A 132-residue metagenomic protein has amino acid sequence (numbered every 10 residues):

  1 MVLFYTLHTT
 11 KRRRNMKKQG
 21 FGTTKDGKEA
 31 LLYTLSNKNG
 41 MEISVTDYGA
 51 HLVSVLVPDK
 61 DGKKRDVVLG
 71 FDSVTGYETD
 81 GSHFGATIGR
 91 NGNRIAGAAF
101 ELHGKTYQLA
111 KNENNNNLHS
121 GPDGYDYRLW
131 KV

Functional and structural regions predicted by a protein language model:
V2-N15: Short, Lys/Arg-enriched N-terminal segments with co-localized hydrophobic residues within the first ~10-30 amino acids
N15-V132: Surface-exposed acidic/polar loop and edge beta-strand patches at domain peripheries
